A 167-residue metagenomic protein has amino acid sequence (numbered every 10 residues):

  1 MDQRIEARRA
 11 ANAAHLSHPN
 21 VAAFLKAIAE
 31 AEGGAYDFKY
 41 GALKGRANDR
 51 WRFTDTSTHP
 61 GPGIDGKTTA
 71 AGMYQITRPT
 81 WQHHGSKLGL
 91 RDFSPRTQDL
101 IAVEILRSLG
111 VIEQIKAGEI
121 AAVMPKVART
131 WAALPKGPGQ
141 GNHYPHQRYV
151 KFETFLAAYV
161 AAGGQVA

Functional and structural regions predicted by a protein language model:
M1-R91, L100-A167: Cell-wall polysaccharide-cleaving catalytic domain and substrate-binding groove, primarily in peptidoglycan/chitin
